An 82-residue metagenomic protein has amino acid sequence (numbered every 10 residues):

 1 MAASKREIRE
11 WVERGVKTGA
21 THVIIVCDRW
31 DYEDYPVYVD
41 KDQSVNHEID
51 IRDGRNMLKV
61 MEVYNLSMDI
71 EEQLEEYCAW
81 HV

Functional and structural regions predicted by a protein language model:
M1-T18: Short N-terminal "domain-start" leader segments that mark the transition from disordered tails or signal peptides into
A2-A3, D50-V82: Short, mixed-charge low-complexity intrinsically disordered segments
K5-R9, V45, I70: Short amphipathic alpha-helical segments that mediate assembly, nucleic-acid/protein binding, or membrane association
R14-E33: Short aromatic-glycine-(Arg/Gly/Cys) micro-motifs in beta-strand/loop hairpins
T21, Q43-V45: Ser/Thr- and Asn-enriched, surface-exposed coil loops between beta-strands
D31-Q43: A short, exposed loop/beta-hairpin motif centered on an aromatic-Gly-Thr core
